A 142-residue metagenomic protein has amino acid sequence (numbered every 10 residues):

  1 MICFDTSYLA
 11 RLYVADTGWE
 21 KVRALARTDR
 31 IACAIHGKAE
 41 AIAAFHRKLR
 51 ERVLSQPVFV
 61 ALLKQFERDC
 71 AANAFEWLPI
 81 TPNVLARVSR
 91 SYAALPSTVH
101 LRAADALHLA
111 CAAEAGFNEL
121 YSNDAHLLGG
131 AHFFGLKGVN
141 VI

Functional and structural regions predicted by a protein language model:
M1, A113-I142: Acidic, PIN/NYN-like endoribonuclease modules and their adjacent C-terminal/linker elements
M1-E40, A44, K48-L63: Short, well-structured N-terminal submotif of metal-dependent ribonuclease cores
Y8, A43, H108-C111, L127: Hydrophobic side chains within alpha-helical segments
K21, E40, R87, G129-G130: Phosphate- and divalent-cation-binding pockets in alpha/beta enzyme and binding domains that engage nucleotide-derived
I42-S91, F133: Active-site-proximal, substrate-binding regions of enzyme catalytic domains and RNA-binding/basic surfaces
F75-A125: Active-site neighborhoods of divalent-metal-dependent phosphate/nucleic-acid chemistry enzymes
